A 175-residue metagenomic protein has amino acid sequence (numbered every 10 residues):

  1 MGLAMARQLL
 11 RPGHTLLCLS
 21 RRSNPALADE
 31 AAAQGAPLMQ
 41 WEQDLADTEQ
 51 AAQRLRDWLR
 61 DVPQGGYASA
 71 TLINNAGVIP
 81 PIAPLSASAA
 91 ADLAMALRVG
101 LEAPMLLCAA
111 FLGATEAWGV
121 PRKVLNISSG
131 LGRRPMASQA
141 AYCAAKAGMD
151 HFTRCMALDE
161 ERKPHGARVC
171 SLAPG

Functional and structural regions predicted by a protein language model:
M1-T15: Canonical Rossmann dinucleotide-binding motif of NAD(H)/NADP(H)-dependent dehydrogenases/reductases, specifically
P12-L27: Conserved glycine-rich Rossmann-like NAD(P)H-binding loop of the short-chain dehydrogenase/reductase
A68, I79-A94, G113, S138: Conserved mid-core segment of classical short-chain dehydrogenase/reductases
A89-M105, M149: Catalytic Tyr-X3-Lys loop
C108, A145: Active-site helix of classical SDR
G113, L158-R162: Alpha-helical segment proximal to the catalytic Tyr-Lys
S129: Residue(s) in the substrate-gating loop at a strand-loop-helix junction that position the organic substrate next
P135-C143, C155: Active-site loop-to-helix junction immediately N-terminal to the catalytic Tyr of the SDR YXXXK motif in Rossmann-fold
